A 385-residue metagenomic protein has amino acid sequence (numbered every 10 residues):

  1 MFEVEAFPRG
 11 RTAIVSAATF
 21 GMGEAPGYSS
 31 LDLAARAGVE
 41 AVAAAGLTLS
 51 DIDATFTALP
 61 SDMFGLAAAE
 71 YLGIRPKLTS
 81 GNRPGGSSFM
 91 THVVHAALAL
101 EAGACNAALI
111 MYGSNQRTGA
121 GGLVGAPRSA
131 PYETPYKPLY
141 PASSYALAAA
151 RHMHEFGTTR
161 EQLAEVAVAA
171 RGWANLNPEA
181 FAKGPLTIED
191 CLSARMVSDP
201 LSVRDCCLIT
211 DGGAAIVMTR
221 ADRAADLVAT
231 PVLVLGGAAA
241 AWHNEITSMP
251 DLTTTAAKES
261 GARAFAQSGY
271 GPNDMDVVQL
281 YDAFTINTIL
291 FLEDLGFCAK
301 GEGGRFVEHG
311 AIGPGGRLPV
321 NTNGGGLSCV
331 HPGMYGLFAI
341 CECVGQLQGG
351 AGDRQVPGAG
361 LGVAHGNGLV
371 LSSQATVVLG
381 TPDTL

Functional and structural regions predicted by a protein language model:
M1-S87, H152-T159, F181-E189, P200 (+2 more regions): Conserved active-site "lid/cap" helical segment
M1-Y28, E165, M196-E259, R263 (+5 more regions): Condensing-enzyme catalytic core mediating Claisen C-C bond formation in acyl metabolism
F7-G10, A58-E133, K137-S144, A182-L208 (+3 more regions): Conserved catalytic cysteine-centered active-site region of acyl-thioester-dependent Claisen-condensing enzymes
I14, L49-A58, T79-S80, A108-G113 (+6 more regions): Beta-strand segments within the central parallel beta-sheet cores of soluble alpha/beta enzyme folds
D62-Y71, I246-P250, D282-R305, G316 (+2 more regions): Short glycine/threonine-rich loop-to-helix capping motif typified by GTGT followed within a few residues by an Asp-Pro
R83-S114, A142-L176, I216-D222, V330-A351: Active-site-proximal alpha-helical scaffold in enzymes
T254-K258, A262-T285, D294, L327-H331: Extended C-terminal subregions enriched in glycine
